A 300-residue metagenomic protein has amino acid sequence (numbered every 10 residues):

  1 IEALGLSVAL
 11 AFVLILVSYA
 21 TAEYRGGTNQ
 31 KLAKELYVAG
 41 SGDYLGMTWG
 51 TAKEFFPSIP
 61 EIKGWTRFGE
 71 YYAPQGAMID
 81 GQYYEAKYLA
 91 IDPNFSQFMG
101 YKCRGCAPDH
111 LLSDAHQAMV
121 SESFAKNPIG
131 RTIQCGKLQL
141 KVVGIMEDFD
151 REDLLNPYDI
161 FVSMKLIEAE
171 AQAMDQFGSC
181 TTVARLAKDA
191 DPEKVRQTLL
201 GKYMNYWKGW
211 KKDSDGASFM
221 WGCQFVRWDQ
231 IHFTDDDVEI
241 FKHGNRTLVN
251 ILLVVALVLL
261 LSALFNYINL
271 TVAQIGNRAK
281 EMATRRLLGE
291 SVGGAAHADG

Functional and structural regions predicted by a protein language model:
I1, G5, F265-G300: Intracellular coupling helices
I1-A11, I251: N-terminal signal-anchor/signal peptide hydrophobic helix marking the start of the first transmembrane segment
V13-G130, Q134-K141, G178, E193 (+2 more regions): Structured, solvent-exposed hinge/loop segments at the ends of secondary-structure elements
L89-G105, H116-H243: Mid-to-C-terminal secondary-structure elements that act as membrane-proximal/extracytoplasmic interface segments
N94-Q97, I251, L261, T284: Residues within well-ordered alpha helices
I240-L259: N-terminal membrane-entry
